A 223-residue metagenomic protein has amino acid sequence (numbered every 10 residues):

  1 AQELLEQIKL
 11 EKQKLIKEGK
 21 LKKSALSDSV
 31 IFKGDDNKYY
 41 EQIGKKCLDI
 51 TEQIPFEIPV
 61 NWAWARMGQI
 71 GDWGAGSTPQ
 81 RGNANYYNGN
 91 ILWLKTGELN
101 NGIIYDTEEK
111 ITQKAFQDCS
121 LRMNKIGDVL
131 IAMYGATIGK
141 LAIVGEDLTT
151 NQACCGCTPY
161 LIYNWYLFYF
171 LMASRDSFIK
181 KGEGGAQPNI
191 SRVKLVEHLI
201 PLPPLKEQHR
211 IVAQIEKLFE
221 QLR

Functional and structural regions predicted by a protein language model:
A1-C47: Extended, domain-scale alpha-helical bundle/helix-rich regions
E3-E6, L10, K14-L15, L48-S77 (+3 more regions): Non-catalytic DNA-recognition/assembly elements of restriction-modification systems
K45-Q53, G68-N83, G97-I126, V144-G145 (+1 more regions): Sequence-specific dsDNA recognition surfaces
E52-I54, A153-C155, K194-H198: Short amphipathic alpha-helical segments
K95-T96, D106-M172, G184, S191: A short beta-sheet element
A173-H198: Specificity-determining recognition surfaces
